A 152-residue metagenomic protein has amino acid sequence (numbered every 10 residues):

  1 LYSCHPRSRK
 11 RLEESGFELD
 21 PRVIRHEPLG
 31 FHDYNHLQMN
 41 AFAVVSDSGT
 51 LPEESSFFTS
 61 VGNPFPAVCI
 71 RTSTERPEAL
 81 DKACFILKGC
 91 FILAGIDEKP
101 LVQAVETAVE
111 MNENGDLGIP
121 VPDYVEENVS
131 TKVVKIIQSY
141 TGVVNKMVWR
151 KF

Functional and structural regions predicted by a protein language model:
L1-P6: Short internal beta-strands
S8-F152: Nucleotide-activated sugar donor-binding and catalytic core shared by glycosyltransferases and related lipid-linked
